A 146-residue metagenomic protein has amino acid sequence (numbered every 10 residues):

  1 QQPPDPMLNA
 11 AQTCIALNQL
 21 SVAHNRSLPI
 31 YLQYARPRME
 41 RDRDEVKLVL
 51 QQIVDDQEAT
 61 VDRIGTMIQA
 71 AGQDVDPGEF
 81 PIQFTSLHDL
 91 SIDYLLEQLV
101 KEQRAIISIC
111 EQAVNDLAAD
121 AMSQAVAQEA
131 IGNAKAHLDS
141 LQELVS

Functional and structural regions predicted by a protein language model:
Q1-L20, I92: Disorder-to-helix initiation segments
Q1-P3, D62-K101: Carboxylate-rich helix-loop segments that flank metal/cofactor sites and access channels in metalloenzymes
Q2-M7, A35-M39, D55, G78-S86 (+1 more regions): Short hydrophobic/aromatic-rich motifs at helix boundaries and adjacent loops
M7, E45, Q51-Q52, D74-S91 (+1 more regions): Charge-rich, acidic-biased intrinsically disordered regions
L8-A11, I15, L48, D55 (+2 more regions): Register-specific recognition of a single heptad position within extended alpha-helical repeats
A16-A23, S27-R38, T85-N133, H137: Acidic/histidine-rich alpha-helical segments that form the ligand environment of transition-metal centers
E40-L50, A121-Q124: Short, surface-exposed loop/turn segments at secondary-structure junctions
D44-G78, L141-S146: Conserved alpha-helical segments that form or flank metal/cofactor-binding pockets of metalloenzymes
